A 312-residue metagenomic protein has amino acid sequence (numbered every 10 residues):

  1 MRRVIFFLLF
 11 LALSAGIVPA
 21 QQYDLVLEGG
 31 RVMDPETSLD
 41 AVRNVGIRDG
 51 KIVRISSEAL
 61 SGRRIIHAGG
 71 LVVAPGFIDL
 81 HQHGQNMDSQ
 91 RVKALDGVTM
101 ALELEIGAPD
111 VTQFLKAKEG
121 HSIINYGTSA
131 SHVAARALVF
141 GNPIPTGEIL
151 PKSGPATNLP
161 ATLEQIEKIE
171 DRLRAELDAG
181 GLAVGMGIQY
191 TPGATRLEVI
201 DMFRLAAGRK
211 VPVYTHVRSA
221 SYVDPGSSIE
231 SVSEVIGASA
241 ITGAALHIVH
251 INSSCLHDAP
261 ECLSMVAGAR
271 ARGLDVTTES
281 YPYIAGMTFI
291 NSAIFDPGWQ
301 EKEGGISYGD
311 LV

Functional and structural regions predicted by a protein language model:
M1-R2: N-terminal secretory signal peptides that target proteins for export/translocation
I5-G16: Bacterial N-terminal signal peptides
Q22-L25, V32-A74: Histidine-rich, glycine-flanked metal-binding segment
P35, I106, Q189: Flexible loop residues that form catalytic and substrate-binding hotspots at small-molecule/glycan-binding clefts
H67-V73, M87-G185, K210, L274-V276 (+2 more regions): Divalent-metal coordination cores built from histidine and acidic residues
G76-H83: Metallo-beta-lactamase
G84-Q85, S219: Short active-site segment of divalent metal-dependent hydrolases/proteases that encodes the spacing between
P160-M186, G193-V312: Histidine/acidic residue-rich metal-binding segments in metalloenzymes
